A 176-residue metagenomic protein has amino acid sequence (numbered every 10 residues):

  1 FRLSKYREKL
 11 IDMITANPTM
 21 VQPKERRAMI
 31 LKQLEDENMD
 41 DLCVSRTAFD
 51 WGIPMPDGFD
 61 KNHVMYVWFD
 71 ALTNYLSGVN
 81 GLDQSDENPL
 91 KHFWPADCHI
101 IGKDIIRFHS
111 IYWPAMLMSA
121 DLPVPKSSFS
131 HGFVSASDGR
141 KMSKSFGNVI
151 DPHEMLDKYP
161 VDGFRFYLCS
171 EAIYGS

Functional and structural regions predicted by a protein language model:
F1-S176: Structured secondary-structure scaffolds
